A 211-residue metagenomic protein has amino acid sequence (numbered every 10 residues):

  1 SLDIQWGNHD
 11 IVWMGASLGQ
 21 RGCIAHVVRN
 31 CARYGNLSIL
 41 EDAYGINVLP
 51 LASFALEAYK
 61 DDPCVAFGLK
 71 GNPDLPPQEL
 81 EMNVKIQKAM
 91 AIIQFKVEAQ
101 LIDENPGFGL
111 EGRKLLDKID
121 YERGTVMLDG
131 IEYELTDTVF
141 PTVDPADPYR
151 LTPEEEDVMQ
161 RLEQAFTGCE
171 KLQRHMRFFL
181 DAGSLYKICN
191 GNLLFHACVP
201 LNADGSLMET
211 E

Functional and structural regions predicted by a protein language model:
S1-E211: Feature recognizes metal-dependent phosphohydrolase scaffolds
